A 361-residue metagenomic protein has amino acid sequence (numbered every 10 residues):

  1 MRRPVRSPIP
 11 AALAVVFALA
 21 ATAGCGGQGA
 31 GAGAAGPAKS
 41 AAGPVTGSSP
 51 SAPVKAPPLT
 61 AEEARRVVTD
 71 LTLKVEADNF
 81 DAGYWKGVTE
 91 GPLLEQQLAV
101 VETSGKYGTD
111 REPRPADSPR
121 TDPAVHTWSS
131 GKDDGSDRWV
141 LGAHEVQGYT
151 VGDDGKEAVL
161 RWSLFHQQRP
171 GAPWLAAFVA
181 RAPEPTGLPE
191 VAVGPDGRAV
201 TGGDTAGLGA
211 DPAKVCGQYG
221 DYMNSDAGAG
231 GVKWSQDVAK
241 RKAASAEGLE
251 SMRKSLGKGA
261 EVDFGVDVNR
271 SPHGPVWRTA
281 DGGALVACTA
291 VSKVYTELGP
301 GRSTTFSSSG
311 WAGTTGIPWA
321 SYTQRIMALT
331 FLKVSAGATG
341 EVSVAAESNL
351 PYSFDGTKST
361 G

Functional and structural regions predicted by a protein language model:
M1-A23: Sec-dependent bacterial lipoprotein signal peptides
R3-P4, S104-A158, E261-T305: Surface-exposed, charged secondary-structure patches
A21, Q236-L329: Intrinsically disordered, low-complexity segments enriched in Gly and acidic/Ser/Thr residues that form flexible
A23-G29: Bacterial signal peptide processing site
G29-P58: Hydrophobic membrane-targeting and insertion signals
P50-G105, A192-E261: Core segments of small alpha/beta cavity-forming domains
A99-E102, P113, A328: Extended, compositionally biased repeat/scaffold regions that form elongated interaction surfaces
Y149-A213, G217, D281-A287, G313-G361: Short beta-strand edge/turn micro-motifs at domain boundaries
